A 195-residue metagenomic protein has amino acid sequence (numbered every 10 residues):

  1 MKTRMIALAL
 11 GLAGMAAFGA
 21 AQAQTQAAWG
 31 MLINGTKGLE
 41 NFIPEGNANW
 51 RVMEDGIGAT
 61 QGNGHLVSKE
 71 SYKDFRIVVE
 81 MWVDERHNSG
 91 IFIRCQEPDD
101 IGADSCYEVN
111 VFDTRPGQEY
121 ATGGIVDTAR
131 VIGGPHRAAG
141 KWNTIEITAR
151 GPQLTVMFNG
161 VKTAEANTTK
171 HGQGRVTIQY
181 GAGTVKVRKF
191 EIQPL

Functional and structural regions predicted by a protein language model:
M1-R4: Positively charged n-region of N-terminal signal peptides that target proteins for export
A7-A17: Bacterial N-terminal signal peptides
Q22-L195: Carbohydrate-interacting regions of secretory-pathway proteins
